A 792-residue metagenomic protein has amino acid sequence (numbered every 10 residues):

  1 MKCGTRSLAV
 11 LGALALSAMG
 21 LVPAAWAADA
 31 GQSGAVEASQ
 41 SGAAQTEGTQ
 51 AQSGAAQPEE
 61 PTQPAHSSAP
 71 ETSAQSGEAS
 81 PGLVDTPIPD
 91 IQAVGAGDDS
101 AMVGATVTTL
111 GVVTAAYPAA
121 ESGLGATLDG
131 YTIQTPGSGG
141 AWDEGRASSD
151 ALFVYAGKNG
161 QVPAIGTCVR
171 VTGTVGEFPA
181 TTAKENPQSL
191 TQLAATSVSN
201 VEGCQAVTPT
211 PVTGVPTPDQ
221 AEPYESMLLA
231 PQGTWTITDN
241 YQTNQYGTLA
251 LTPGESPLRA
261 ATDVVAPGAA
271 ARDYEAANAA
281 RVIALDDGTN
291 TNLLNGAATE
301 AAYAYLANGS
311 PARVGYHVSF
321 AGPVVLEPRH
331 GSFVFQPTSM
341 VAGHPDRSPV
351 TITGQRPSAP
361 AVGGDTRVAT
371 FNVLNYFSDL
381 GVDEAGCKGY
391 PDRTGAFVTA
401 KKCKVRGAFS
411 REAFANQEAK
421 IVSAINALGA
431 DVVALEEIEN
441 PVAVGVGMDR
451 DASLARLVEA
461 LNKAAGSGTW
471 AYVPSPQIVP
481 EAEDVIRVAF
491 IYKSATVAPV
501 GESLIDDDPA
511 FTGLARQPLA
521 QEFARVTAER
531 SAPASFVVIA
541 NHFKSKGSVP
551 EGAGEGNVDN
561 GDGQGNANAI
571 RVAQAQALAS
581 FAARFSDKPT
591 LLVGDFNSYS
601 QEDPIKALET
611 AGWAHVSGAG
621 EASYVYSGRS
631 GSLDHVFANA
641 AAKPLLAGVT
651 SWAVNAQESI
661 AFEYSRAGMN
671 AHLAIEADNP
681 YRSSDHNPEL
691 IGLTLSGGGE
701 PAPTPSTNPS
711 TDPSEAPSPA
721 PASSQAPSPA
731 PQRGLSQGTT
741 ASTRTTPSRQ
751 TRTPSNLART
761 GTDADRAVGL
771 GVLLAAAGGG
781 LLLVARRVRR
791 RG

Functional and structural regions predicted by a protein language model:
C3-A15, L770-G771: Sec-dependent N-terminal signal peptides
A18-W26: C-terminal segment of classical bacterial N-terminal signal peptides
M19, G111, G173, V324 (+3 more regions): Small-residue hotspots
A24, N756, G769-G792: C-terminal membrane-anchoring or membrane-association module
A25-A30, A35: Boundary at the C-terminal end of the N-terminal hydrophobic targeting segment
G77-T399, Q417-E418, P509-F511, Q517 (+2 more regions): Extended non-catalytic accessory segments flanking core domains
Q161, T248-L249, N292-N295, P337-P701 (+1 more regions): Divalent cation-coordinating acidic motifs and surrounding scaffolds that mediate Ca2+/Mg2+/Mn2+/Zn2+-dependent binding
G697-T762: C-terminal low-complexity, Ser/Thr- and acidic/Pro-rich disordered "stalk" regions positioned immediately N-terminal
